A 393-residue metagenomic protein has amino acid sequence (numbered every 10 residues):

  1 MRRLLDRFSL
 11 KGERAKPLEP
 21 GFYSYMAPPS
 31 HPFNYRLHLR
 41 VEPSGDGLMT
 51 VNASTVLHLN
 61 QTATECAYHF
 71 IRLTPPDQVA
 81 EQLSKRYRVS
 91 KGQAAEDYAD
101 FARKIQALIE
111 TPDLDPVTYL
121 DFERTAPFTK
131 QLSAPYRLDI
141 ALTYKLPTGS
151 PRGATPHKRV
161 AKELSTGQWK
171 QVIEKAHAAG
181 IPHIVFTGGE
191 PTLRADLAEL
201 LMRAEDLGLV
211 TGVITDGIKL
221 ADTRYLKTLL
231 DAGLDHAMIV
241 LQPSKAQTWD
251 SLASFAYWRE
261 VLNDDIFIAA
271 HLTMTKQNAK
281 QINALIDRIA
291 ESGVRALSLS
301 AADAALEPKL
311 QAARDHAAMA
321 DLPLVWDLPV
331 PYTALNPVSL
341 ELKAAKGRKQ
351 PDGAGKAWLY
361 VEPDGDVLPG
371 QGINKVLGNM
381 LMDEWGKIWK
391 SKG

Functional and structural regions predicted by a protein language model:
M1-S9, T55-I140, G167: Long, charge-rich, low-complexity alpha-helical segments
M1-Y68, T129-L132: Acidic, low-complexity/disordered tracts enriched in E/D and polar residues
Q131-Q168, A179, Q371: Canonical Radical SAM [4Fe-4S] cluster-binding loop centered on the CxxxCxxC motif and its immediate flanking residues
R137, T155, T166-T187, R194-L306: Radical SAM/AdoMet-radical enzyme domain recognition
L310-E341, D366-G393: C-terminal accessory region of radical SAM enzymes
V338-D352: Short, basic/aromatic recognition patches
D352-K356, N374: Short, small/polar residue-rich loop motifs at catalytic or cofactor-binding pockets
V361-E362: Short, acidic, Ser/Thr-enriched surface-loop or helix-capping motifs
